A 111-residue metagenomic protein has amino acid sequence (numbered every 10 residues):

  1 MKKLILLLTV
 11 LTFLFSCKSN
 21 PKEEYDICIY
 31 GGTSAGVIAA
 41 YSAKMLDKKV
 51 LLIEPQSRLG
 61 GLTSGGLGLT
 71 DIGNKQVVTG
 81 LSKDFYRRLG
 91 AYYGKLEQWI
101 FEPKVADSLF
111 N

Functional and structural regions predicted by a protein language model:
M1-L4: Positively charged n-region of N-terminal signal peptides that target proteins for export
L7-E23: Bacterial Sec-dependent signal peptides at the C-terminal "C-region" and cleavage site
T12, A35, R58: Surface-exposed, flexible loop/turn segments at secondary-structure boundaries
P21-A35: Beta1/beta-strand and adjacent pyrophosphate-binding region of the FAD-binding site in flavoprotein oxidoreductases
E24-Y25, D47-K49: Short coil/turn connectors at secondary-structure junctions
A35, A39-K44: Small-residue (primarily alanine) positions within well-ordered alpha-helices, especially packing/interaction faces
S42, K48-K49, E54-N111: Conserved N-terminal/central alpha/beta ligand/cofactor-binding core
